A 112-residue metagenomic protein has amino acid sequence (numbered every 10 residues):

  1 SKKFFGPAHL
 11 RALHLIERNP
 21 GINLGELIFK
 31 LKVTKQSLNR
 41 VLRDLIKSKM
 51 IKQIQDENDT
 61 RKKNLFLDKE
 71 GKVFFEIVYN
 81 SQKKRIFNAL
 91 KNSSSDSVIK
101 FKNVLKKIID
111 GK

Functional and structural regions predicted by a protein language model:
S1-T34: N-terminal helix-turn-helix DNA-binding core of bacterial DNA-binding proteins
P20, L31, K35, Y79-Q82 (+1 more regions): Flexible interhelical turns and helix-capping residues at alpha-helix boundaries within structured domains
L24, L42-R43: Short, hydrophobic-biased segments on the C-terminal half of alpha helices that form "recognition helices"
R43-K100: Charged, amphipathic alpha-helical coiled-coil/dimerization segments
S95-K112: C-terminal regulatory/oligomerization modules of transcriptional regulators
